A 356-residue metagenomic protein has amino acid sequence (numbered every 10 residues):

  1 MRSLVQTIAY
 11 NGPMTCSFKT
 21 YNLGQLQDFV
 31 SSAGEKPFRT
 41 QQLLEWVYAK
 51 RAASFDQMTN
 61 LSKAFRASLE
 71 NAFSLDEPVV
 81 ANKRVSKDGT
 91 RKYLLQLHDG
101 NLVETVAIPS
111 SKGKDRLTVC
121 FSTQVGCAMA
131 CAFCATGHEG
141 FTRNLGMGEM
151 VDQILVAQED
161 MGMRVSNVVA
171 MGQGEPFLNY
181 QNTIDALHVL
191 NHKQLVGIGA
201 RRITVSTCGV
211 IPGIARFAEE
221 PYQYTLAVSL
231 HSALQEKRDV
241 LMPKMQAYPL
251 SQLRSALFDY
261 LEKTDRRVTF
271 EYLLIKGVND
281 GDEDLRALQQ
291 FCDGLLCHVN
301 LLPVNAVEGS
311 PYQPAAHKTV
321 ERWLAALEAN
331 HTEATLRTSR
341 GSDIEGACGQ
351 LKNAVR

Functional and structural regions predicted by a protein language model:
M1-V103, P109, F258-R267, L274-R356: Auxiliary Fe-S-binding modules of radical SAM enzymes
Y93, E104-T105, L117-F121, V228: Short beta-strand motif preference
A107-I108, N182: Residue-level structural signal for beta-strand termini and adjacent loop
S111-E149: Canonical Radical SAM [4Fe-4S] cluster-binding loop centered on the CxxxCxxC motif and its immediate flanking residues
H138-N167: Conserved alpha-helical substructure of the radical SAM core
L145, G209, S339-R340: Short beta->alpha linker loops
V156-A334: Conserved AdoMet/S-adenosylmethionine-binding subsite of the radical SAM
